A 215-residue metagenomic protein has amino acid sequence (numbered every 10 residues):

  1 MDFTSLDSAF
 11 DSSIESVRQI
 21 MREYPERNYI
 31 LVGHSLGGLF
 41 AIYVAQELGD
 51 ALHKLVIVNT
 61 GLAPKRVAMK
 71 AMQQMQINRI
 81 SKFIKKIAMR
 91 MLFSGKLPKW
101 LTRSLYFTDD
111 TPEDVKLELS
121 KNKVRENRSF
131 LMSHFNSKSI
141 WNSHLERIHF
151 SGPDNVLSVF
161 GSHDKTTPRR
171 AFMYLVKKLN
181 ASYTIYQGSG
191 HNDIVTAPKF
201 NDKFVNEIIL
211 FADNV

Functional and structural regions predicted by a protein language model:
M1-Y29: Active-site loop/oxyanion-hole signature of alpha/beta-hydrolase fold enzymes
N28-R66: Conserved hydrolase catalytic core segment
L55-K86: Flexible "cap/lid" loop of the alpha/beta hydrolase fold
A68, M91-H149: Conserved alpha/beta-hydrolase catalytic His-Asp/Glu region
G152, S158-F160: Short beta-strand/loop motif that positions the catalytic acidic residue of the alpha/beta-hydrolase fold
K165-A171: Conserved alpha/beta-hydrolase "acid-adjacent" motif
K177-N192: Catalytic histidine neighborhood in serine/cysteine hydrolases with alpha/beta-hydrolase-type architecture
S189-D202: Catalytic histidine-centered segment of alpha/beta-hydrolase-like enzymes
